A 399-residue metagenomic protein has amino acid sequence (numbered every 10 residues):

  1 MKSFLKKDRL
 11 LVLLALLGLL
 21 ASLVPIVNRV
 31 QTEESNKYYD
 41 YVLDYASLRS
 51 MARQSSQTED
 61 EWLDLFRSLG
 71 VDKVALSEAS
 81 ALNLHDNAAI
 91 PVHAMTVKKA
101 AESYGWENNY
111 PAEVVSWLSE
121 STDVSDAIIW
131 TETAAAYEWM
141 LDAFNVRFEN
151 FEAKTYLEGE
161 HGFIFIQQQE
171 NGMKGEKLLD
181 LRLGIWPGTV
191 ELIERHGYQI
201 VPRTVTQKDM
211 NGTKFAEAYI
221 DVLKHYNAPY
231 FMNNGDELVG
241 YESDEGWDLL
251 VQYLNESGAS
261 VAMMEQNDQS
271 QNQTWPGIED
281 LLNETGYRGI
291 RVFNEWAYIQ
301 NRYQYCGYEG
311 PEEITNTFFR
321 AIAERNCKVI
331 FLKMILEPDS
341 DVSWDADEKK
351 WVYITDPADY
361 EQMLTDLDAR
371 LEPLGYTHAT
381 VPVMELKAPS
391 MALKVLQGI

Functional and structural regions predicted by a protein language model:
M1-L11: Cytosolic-side transmembrane helix boundary signature
R9-I26: Hydrophobic membrane-insertion alpha-helices, especially the h-region of bacterial N-terminal signal peptides
L14-G18, L393-I399: Selective detector of the "anchor" transmembrane alpha-helix that sits immediately C-terminal
L23-N36: Hydrophobic alpha-helical transmembrane segments in integral membrane proteins
E33-Q397: Soluble extramembrane regions of membrane proteins in the secretory/endomembrane system
